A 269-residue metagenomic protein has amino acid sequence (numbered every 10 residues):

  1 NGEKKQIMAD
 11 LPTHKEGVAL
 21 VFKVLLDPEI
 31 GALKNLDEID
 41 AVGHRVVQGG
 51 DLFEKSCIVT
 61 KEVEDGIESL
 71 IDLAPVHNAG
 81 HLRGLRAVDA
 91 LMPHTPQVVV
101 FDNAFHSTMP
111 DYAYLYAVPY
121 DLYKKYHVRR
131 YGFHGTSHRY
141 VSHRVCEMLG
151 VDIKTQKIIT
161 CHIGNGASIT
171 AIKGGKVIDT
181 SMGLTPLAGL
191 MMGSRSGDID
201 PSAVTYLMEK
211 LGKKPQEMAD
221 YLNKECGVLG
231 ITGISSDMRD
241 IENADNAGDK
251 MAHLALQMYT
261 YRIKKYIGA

Functional and structural regions predicted by a protein language model:
N1-P12, G183: Short glycine-rich, Thr/Ser-proximal phosphate-binding strand/loop in the N-terminal lobe of ATP-dependent enzymes
V24-D40, V145-D152, I267-A269: Phosphate/pyrophosphate-binding loops at sites that engage ATP/ADP/AMP, CoA/4′-phosphopantetheine, polyphosphate
L25, G31-H77, P96-V98, A104-A113: Short beta-strand-loop/turn "lid" adjacent to the catalytic site in phosphate-handling enzymes
G66-G84, V88, K125-V128, S137-R139: A gly/proline- and charged-residue-enriched helix-loop-helix capping module
F105-M208: Glycine-rich phosphate-binding loop of actin/hexokinase-like ATP-binding domains
A203, M208-I234: Oxyanion-binding "anion nests"
D220, G227-I231, M238-A269: Adenine-nucleotide phosphate-binding core of ATP-dependent small-molecule kinases
